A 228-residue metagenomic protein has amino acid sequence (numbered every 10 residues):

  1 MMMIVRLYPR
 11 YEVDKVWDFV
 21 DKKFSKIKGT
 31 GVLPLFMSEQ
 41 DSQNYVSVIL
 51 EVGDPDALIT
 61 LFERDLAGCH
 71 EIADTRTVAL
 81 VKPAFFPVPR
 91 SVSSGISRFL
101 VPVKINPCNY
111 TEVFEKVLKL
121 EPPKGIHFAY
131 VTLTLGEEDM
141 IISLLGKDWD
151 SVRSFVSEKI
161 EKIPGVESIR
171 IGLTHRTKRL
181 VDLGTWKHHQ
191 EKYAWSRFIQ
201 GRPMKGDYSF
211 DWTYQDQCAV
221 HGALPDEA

Functional and structural regions predicted by a protein language model:
M1-A228: A compositional/biophysical signature of low hydrophobicity enriched in polar/charged and small residues
